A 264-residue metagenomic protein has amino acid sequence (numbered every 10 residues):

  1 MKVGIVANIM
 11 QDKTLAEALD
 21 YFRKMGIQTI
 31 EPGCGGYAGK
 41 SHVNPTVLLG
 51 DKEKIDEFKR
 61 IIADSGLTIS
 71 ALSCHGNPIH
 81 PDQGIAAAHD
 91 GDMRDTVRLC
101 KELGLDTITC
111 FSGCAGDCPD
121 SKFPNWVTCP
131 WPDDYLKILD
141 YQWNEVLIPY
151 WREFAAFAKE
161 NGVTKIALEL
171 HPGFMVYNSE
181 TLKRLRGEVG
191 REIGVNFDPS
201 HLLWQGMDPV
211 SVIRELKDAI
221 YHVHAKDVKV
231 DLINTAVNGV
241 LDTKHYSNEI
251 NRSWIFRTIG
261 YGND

Functional and structural regions predicted by a protein language model:
M1-K13: Boundary/entry segment of secreted carbohydrate-active catalytic domains
K2-I5, I30, L72, P132-I259: Acidic/histidine-rich catalytic cores of soluble enzymes
V3, D20-I27: A short, Lys/Arg-enriched amphipathic alpha-helix followed by its capping loop at the start of a domain
I9-Q11, C34-A38, G76-P78, S112-G116 (+3 more regions): Active-site-proximal loop/turn and secondary-structure-junction residues that shape catalytic pockets, frequently
A16-E17, Y21-R23, E57, I61-D64 (+1 more regions): Active-site acidic/histidine proton-transfer and metal-coordination neighborhood in alpha/beta enzyme cores
E31-I62, G113-P119: Glycine-rich, proline-tolerant flexible connector loops at the mouths of alpha/beta enzymes
P45-L49, G116-W131, T235-Y246: Aromatic- and acidic-residue-enriched segments that line the glycan-binding/catalytic groove of carbohydrate-active
P45-L49, N77-D90, Y141, H201 (+1 more regions): The substrate-binding groove and active-site-proximal loops of carbohydrate-active enzymes, especially glycoside
